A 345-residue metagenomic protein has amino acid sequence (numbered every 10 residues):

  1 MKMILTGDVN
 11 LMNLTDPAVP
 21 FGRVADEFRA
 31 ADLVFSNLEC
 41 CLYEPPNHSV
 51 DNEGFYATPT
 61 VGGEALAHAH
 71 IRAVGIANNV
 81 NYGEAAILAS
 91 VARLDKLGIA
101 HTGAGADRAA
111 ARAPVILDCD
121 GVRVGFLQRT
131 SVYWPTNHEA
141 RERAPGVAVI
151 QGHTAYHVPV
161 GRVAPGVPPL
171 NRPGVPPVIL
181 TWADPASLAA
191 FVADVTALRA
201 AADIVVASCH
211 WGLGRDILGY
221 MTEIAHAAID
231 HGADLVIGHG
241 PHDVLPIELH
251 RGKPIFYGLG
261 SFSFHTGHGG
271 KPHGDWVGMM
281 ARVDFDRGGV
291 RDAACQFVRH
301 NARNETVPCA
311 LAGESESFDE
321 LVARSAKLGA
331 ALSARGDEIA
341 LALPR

Functional and structural regions predicted by a protein language model:
M1-R345: Acidic, metal/ion-coordinating pockets
